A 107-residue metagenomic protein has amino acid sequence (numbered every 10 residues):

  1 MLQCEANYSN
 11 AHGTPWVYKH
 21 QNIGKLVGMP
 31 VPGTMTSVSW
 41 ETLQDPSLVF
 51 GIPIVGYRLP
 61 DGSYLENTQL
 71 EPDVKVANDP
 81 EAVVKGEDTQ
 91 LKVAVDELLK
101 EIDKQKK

Functional and structural regions predicted by a protein language model:
M1-K107: C-terminal "post-core" interaction segments
